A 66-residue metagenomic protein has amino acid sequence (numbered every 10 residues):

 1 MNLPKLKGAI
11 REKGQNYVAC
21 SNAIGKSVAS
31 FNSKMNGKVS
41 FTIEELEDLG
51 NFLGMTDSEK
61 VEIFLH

Functional and structural regions predicted by a protein language model:
M1-K13: A short, Lys/Arg-rich alpha-helix, primarily the initiator
K7, V18, E47: Residues within the helices of the helix-turn-helix
G8, S33, E62: DNA-binding alpha-helical recognition surfaces that contact promoter or target DNA
R11, G25, N36-K38, L65: Residue-level detection of the helix-turn-helix DNA-binding "recognition helix"
G14-N16, F41-E44: Residue-level signal for the short linker/turn that defines the boundary of a DNA-recognition helix
G14-S33: Short alpha-helical DNA-recognition segment
E44-E59: DNA major-groove recognition helix of helix-turn-helix/homeodomain DNA-binding modules
K60-H66: Short amphipathic recognition helices of helix-turn-helix/homeodomain-type DNA-binding modules
